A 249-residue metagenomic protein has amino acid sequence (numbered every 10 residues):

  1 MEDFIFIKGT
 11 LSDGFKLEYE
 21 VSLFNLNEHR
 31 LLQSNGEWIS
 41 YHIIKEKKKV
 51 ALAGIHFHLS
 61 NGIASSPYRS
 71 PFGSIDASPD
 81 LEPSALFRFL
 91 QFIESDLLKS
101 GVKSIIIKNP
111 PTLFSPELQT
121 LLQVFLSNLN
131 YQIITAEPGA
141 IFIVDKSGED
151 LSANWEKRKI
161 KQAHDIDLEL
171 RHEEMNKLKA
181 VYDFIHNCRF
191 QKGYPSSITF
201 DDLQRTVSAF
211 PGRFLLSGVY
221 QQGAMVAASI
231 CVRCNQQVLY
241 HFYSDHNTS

Functional and structural regions predicted by a protein language model:
E2-I63, N109-T248: A conserved beta-strand-loop-helix scaffold within acyl/acetyltransferase catalytic domains
H58-D76: A short glycine/small-residue-enriched secondary-structure motif
P71-E82, Y243-S249: A short, internal acetyl-CoA/4′-phosphopantetheine-binding micro-motif in the GNAT/acyltransferase core
P71-F72, V102-I105, A136-P138: Glycine-rich, often proline-containing surface loops adjacent to acidic residues and nearby aromatics that form
E82-R88: Short, conserved charged micro-motifs
R88-K103: Conserved acyl-CoA
S100-T112: Conserved GNAT acetyl-CoA-binding A-motif
